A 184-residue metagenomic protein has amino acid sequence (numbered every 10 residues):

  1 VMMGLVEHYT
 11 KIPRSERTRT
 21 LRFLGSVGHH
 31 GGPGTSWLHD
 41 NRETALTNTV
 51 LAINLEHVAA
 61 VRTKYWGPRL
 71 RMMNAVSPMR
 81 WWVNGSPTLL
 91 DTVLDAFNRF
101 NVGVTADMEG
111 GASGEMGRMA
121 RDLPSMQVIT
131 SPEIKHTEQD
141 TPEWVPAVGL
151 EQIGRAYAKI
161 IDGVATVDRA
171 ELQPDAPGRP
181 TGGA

Functional and structural regions predicted by a protein language model:
V1-G32, Y157: Alpha-helical metal-binding/catalytic segments enriched in His/Glu/Asp
M3-E7, D91, D95, G117 (+1 more regions): Solvent-exposed, polar/charged alpha-helical surfaces in well-ordered, non-transmembrane soluble domains, broadly
V6, T35, H39, I161: Short-chain dehydrogenase/reductase
R14, S26-Q127, E133: Metal-dependent peptidase/peptidase-like ectodomains
R14, T18-L21, V102-G110, D168-A176: Surface-exposed patches in mature extracellular/periplasmic domains of secreted proteins
K64, D175-A184: Acidic, Ser/Thr-rich low-complexity intrinsically disordered segments
T137-V148: A short acidic/glycine-rich loop-to-helix N-cap element
A158-R169: Short, hydrophobic alpha-helical segments
